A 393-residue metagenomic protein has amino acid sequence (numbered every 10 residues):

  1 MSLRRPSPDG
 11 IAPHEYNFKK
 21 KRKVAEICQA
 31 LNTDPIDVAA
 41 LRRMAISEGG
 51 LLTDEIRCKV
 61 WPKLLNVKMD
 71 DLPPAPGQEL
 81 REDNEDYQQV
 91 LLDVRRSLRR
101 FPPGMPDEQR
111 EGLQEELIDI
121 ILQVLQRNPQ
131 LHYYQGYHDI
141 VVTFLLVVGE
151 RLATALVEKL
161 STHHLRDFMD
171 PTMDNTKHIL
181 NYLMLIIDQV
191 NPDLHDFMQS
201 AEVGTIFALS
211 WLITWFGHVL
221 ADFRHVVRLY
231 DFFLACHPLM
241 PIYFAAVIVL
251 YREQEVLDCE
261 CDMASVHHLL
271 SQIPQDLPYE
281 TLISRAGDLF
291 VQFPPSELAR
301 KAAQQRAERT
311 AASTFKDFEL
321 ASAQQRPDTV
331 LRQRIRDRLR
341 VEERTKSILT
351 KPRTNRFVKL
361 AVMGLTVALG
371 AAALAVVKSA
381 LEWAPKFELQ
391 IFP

Functional and structural regions predicted by a protein language model:
M1-N128, F318-P393: N-terminal transition regions in large eukaryotic proteins
S2, E15-R22, T33, A40 (+3 more regions): Extended, Lys/Glu/Leu-rich amphipathic alpha-helical scaffolds
V38, L117, G136-Y137, V190 (+2 more regions): N-terminal alpha-helical segment
R42, I46-S47, R57, W61 (+15 more regions): Amphipathic alpha-helical interaction motifs in eukaryotic regulatory proteins
E55-K59, G112-E116, Q135-G136, L152-A155 (+2 more regions): Residues within HEAT/ARM-like alpha-solenoid scaffolds
G104-R110, I121-N128, V190-E202, F207-W215 (+1 more regions): Active-site-adjacent structural elements in folded domains
F207-C261, G364-A371: Long, repeat-rich segments with strong aromatic
